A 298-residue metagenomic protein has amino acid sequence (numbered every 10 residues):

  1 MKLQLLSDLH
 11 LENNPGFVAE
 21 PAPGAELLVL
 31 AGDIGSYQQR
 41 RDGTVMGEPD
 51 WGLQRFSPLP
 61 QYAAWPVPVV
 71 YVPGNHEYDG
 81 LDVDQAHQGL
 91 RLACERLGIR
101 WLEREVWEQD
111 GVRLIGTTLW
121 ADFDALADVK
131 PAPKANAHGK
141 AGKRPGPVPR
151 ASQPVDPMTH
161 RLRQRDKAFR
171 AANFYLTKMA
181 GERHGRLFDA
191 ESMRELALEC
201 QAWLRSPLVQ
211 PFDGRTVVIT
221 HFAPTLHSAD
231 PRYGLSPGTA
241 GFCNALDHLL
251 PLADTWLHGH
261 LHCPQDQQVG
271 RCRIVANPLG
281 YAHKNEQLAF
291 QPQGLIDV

Functional and structural regions predicted by a protein language model:
M1, E26, V67, D213-R215: Short coil/turn segments at beta-strand junctions that form active-site/ligand-binding loops
M1-N13: Boundary/entry segment of secreted carbohydrate-active catalytic domains
M1-Q4, V106-G116, R215, Q268-R273: Beta-strand-turn-beta hairpins that frame and shape the catalytic cleft of phosphate-ester-processing enzymes
L5-S7, L28-D33, V69-N75, R100-R104 (+3 more regions): Active-site neighborhood of phospho(di)ester-bond hydrolases with catalytic His/Asp-centered motifs
H10-G16, S36-Q39, H76-Q85, V106-E108 (+4 more regions): Active-site environment of divalent metal-dependent phosphoester hydrolases
N14-D110, R232-L249, H283: Core catalytic region of metal-dependent phosphoesterases/phosphodiesterases, especially metallo-beta-lactamase-like
I115-V217, P224-S228, R232-Y233: Active-site-proximal loop/helix segment associated with metal-binding centers of metalloenzymes
D230, S236-D254, H262-V298: Binuclear metal-dependent phosphoesterase catalytic core
